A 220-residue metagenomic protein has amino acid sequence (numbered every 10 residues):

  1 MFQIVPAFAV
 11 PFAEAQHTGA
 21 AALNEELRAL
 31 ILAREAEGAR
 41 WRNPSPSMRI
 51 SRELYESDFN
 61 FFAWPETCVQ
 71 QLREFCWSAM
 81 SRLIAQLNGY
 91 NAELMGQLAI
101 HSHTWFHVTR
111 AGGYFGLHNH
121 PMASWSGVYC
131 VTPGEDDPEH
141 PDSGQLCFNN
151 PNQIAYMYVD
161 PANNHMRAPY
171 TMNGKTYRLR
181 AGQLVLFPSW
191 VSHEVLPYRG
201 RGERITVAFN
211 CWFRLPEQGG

Functional and structural regions predicted by a protein language model:
M1-Y90, Y114: Non-heme Fe(II)/2-oxoglutarate
P11, S102, A123-W125, D142-G144 (+2 more regions): Residues that flank catalytic or metal-binding motifs in active/ligand-binding sites
T67-L87, N91-I100, R110-S124, V131-E139: Active-site region of the double-stranded beta-helix
W105-L184, E217-Q218: Catalytic core of non-heme Fe(II) oxygenases with the double-stranded beta-helix
F115-H118, H193-G200: Short beta-strand His + acidic residue motifs that chelate non-heme Fe in jelly-roll/DSBH and cupin folds
S126-Y129, R201-E217: A short hydrophobic beta-strand segment most commonly corresponding to one strand of the jelly-roll/cupin
Q153, V191-H193, W212-R214: Short, solvent-exposed loop/turn segments at secondary-structure junctions
L186-W190: Short, proline-centered helix/strand-breaking motifs
